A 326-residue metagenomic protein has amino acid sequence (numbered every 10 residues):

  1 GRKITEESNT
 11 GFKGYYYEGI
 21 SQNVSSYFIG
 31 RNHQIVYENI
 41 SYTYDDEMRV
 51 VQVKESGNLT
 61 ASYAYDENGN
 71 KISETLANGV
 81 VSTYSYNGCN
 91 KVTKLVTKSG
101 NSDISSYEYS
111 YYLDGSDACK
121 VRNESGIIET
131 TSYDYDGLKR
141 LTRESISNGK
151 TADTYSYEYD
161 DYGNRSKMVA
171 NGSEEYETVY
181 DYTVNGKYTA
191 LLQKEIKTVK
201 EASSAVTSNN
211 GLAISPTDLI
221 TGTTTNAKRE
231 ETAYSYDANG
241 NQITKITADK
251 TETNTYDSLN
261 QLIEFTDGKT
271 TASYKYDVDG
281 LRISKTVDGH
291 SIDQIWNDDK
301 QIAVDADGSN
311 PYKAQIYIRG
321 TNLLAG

Functional and structural regions predicted by a protein language model:
S25-Y37, T43-Y44, M48-R49, Y65 (+6 more regions): Short, ordered secondary-structure scaffold segments
Y42-Y44, V50, Y63-Y65, K71 (+9 more regions): Fold-core signature of tandem repeat domains
D134-R143, D237-K275: Surface-exposed extracellular loop regions of Gram-negative outer-membrane beta-barrel proteins
D153-N171, T271-W296: N-terminal presequences and immediately downstream first alpha-helices
